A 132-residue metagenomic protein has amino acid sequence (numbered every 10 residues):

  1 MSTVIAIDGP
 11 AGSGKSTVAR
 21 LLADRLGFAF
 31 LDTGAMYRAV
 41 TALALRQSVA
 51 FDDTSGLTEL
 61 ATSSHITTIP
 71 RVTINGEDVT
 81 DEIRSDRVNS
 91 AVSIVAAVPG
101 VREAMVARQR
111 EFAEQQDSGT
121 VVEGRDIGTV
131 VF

Functional and structural regions predicted by a protein language model:
I5-I7: Hydrophobic anchor at the beta1->P-loop junction of P-loop NTPases
P10: P-loop (Walker A) phosphate-binding loop of NTP-binding proteins
K15: Conserved lysine of the Walker
V18: Hydrophobic positions on the alpha1 helix immediately C-terminal to the Walker A/P-loop
L21: Active-site signature of alpha/beta-hydrolase-fold catalytic machinery across serine- and Asp/Cys-nucleophile hydrolases
A35-T120, T129-V131: ATP-dependent small-molecule kinase phosphotransfer cores that center on conserved nucleotide phosphate-binding segments
